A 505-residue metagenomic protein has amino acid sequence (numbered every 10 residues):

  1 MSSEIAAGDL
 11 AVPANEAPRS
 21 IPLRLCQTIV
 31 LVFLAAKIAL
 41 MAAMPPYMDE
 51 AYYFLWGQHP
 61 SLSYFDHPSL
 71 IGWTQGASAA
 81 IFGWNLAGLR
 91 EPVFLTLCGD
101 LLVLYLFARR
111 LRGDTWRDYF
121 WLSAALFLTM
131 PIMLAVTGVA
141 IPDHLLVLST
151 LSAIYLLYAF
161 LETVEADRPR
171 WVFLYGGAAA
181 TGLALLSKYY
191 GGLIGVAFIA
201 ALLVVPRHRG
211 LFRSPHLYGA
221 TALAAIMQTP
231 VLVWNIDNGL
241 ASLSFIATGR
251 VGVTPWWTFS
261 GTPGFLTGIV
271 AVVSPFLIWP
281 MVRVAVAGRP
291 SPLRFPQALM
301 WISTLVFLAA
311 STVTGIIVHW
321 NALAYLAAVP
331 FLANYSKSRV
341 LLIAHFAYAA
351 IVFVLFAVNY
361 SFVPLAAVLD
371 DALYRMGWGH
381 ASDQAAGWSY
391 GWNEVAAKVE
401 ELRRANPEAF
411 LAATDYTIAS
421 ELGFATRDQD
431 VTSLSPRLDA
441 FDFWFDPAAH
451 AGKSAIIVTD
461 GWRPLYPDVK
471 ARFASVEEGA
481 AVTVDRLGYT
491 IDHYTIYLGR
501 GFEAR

Functional and structural regions predicted by a protein language model:
P13-A14, L23-C26, L104-T129, L148 (+1 more regions): Transmembrane-helix signature of polytopic, membrane-embedded enzymes that assemble or transfer cell-envelope glycans
Q27, E91-D114, S152-L156: Transmembrane-helix motifs of polytopic, lipid-linked glycan transferases
L101-V103, L145-E165, F173-T181, A328-F331: Specific aromatic-rich, kink-prone transmembrane helix
R109-T115, A153-L174, R283-R289, S336: Membrane-interface transmembrane helices that cradle and orient dolichyl/undecaprenyl
I132-L146: Short acidic/glycine- and proline-prone juxtamembrane loop motifs at membrane-interface regions of multi-pass membrane
L183, I194-S291, S303-T314: Transmembrane-lumen/periplasm boundary regions of multi-pass, lipid-linked membrane glycan transferases
S336-Y374: Signature aromatic-anchored transmembrane alpha helix within multi-pass, membrane-resident enzymes that catalyze glycan
E394, R403, R437-R505: Aromatic/acidic, Gly/Pro-rich catalytic loop(s) in extracytoplasmic/lumenal soluble domains of multi-pass membrane
